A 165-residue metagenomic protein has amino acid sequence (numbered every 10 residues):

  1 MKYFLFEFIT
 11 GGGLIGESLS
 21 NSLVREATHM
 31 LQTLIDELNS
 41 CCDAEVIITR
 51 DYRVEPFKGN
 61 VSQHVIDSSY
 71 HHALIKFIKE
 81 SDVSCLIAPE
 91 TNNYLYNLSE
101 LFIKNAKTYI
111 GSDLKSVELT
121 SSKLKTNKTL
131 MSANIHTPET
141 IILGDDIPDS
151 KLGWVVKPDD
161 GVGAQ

Functional and structural regions predicted by a protein language model:
M1-F4: Extreme N-terminal starter segment of soluble prokaryotic enzymes
F6-E7, K157: Short beta-strand segments
G11-E17: Short N-terminal binding/cap micro-motifs at the start of the first secondary-structure element
S18, S22, L114-E118, Q165: Conserved short-loop catalytic and cofactor-binding motifs
S18-L38: Short catalytic helix/loop segments, enriched in acidic residues and glycine and frequently bearing histidine
I35-I47: A structural motif corresponding to the C-terminal end of an alpha-helix and its immediate exit/capping segment
I47-D149, V162: Conserved N-proximal alpha/beta basic substrate-recognition cap immediately N-terminal to, or forming the N-lobe
E139, W154-Q165: Glycine-rich phosphate-binding loop of ATP-grasp-fold ATP-dependent ligases
